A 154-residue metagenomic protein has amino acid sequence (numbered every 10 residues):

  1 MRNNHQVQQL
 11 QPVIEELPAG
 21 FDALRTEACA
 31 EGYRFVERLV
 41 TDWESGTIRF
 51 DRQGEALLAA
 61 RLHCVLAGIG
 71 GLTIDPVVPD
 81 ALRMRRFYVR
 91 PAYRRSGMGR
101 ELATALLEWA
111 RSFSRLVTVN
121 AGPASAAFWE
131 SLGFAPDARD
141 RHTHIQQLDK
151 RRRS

Functional and structural regions predicted by a protein language model:
M1-S45, S154: Short amphipathic alpha-helix that is part of the acyltransferase structural core
T47-A59, R83: A short helix-loop-beta-strand connector motif used in the catalytic cores of GNAT acetyltransferases and, in some
A59, C64-I74, R83, Y88: Conserved beta-strand in the GNAT
I74-P76, H144: A short acidic/small-residue loop/turn micro-motif
V89, R95-E108: Conserved acetyl-CoA-binding loop-helix of GNAT-fold acetyltransferases
G99-A103, P123-S125, R141-Q147: Short glycine/proline-centered loop/turn elements that form peptide/ligand docking sites
A110-G122: Conserved GNAT acetyl-CoA-binding A-motif
T118-N120, E130, A135-R151: Conserved catalytic-core motifs of GNAT/GCN5-like acyltransferases
